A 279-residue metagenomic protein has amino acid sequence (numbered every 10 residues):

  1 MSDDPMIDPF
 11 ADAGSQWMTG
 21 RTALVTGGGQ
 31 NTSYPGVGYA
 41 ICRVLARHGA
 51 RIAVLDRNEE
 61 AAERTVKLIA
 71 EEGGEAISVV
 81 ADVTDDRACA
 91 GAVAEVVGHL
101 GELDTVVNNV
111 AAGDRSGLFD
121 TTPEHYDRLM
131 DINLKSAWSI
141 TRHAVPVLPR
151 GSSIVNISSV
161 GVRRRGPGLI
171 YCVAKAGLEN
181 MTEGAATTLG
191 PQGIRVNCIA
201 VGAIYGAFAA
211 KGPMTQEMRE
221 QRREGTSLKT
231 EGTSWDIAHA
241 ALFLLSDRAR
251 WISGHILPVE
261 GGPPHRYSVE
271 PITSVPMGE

Functional and structural regions predicted by a protein language model:
D4-S15, L242, S253-E279: Short C-terminal tail/terminal secondary-structure segment of NAD(P)H-dependent dehydrogenase/reductase domains
S15-A53: Canonical Rossmann dinucleotide-binding motif of NAD(H)/NADP(H)-dependent dehydrogenases/reductases, specifically
N31, V155-G177, T182-P191, A203-I204 (+1 more regions): Catalytic loop of short-chain dehydrogenase/reductase
E59-E60, V80-A92, P123, W235-D236: The beta1-alpha1 cofactor-binding region of Rossmann-like NAD(H)/NADP(H)-dependent oxidoreductases
G117-L118, H125-D127, R222: Substrate-binding pocket helix/loop in short-chain dehydrogenase/reductase
T141-R142, E183: A short, exposed helix-loop element centered on a Lys and neighboring polar residues
P146, T187-P191, R250: Alpha-helical segment proximal to the catalytic Tyr-Lys
